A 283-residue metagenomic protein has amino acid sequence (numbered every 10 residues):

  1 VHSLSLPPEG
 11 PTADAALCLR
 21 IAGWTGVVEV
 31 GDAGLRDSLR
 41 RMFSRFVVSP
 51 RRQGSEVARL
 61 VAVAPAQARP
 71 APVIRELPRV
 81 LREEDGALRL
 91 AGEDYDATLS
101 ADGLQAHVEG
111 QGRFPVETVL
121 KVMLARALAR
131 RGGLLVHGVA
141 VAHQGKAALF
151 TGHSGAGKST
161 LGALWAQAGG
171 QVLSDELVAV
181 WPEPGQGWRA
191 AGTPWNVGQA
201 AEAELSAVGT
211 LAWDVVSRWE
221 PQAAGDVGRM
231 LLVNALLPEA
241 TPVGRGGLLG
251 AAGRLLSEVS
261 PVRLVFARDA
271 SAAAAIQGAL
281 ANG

Functional and structural regions predicted by a protein language model:
V1-S154, L164-Q171, V178-G283: A noncatalytic interaction/capping subdomain that flanks phosphate/NTP-handling catalytic cores
A156-K158: Conserved glycine(s) of the Walker
L161: Hydrophobic positions on the alpha1 helix immediately C-terminal to the Walker A/P-loop
